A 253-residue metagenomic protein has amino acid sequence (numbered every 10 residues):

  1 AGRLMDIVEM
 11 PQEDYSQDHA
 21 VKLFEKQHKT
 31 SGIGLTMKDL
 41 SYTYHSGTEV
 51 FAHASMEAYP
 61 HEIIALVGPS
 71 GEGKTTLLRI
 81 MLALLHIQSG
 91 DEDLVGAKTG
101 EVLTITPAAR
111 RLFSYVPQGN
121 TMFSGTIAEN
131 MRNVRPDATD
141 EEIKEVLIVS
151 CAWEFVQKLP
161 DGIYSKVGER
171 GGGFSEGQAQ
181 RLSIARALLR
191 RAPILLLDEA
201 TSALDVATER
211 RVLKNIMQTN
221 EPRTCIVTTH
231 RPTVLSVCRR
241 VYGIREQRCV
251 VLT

Functional and structural regions predicted by a protein language model:
A1-Y44, H86-Q88, A138-V146, T224: ABC transporter TMD-NBD coupling linker
V67-P69: The feature captures the beta-strand-to-loop junction immediately N-terminal to the Walker
L82: Helix-to-loop junction immediately C-terminal to a conserved catalytic motif
D91-D93, A97-G100, A128-E169, L213-K214 (+1 more regions): ABC ATPase nucleotide-binding domain helical subdomain, centered on the C-loop/LSGGQ "ABC signature"
F123, W153-L182, T253: ABC-fold ATPase nucleotide-binding domain signature/coupling loops
L182, A187-R190: Hydrophobic/aromatic position at a conserved helix-loop-beta junction within ABC-family ATPase nucleotide-binding
L189-P193, P222: A short, proline-enriched helix->beta-strand linker immediately N-terminal to the Walker B motif in ABC-type P-loop
L195-E199: Catalytic Walker B motif of ABC-type/P-loop ATPase nucleotide-binding domains
